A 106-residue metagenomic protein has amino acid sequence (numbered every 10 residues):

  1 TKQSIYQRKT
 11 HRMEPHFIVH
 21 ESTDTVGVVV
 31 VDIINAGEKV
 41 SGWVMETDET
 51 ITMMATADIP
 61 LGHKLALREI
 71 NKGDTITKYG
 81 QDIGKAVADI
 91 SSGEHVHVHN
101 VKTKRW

Functional and structural regions predicted by a protein language model:
T1-R12: Short, Lys/Arg-enriched N-terminal segments with co-localized hydrophobic residues within the first ~10-30 amino acids
E14-W106: N-terminal small-residue-enriched
